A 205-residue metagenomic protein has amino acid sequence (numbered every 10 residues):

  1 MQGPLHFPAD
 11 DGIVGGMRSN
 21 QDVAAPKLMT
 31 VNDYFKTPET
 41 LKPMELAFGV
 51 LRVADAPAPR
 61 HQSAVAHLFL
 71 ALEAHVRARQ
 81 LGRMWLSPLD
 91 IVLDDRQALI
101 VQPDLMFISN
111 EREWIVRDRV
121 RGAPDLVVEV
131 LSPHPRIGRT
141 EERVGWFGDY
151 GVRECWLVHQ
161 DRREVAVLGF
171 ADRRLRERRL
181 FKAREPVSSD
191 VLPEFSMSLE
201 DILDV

Functional and structural regions predicted by a protein language model:
M1-V205: Gly/Pro/Ser/Thr-rich low-complexity, intrinsically disordered segments predominantly at protein N-termini
